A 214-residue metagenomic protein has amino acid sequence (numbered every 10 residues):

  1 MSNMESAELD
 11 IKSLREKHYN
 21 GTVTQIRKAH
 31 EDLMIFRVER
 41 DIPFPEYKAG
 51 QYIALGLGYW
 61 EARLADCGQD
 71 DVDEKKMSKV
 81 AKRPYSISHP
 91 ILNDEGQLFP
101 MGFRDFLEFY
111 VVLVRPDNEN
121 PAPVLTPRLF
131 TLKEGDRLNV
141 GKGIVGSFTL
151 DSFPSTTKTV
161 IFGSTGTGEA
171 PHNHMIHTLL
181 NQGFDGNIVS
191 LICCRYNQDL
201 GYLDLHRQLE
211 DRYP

Functional and structural regions predicted by a protein language model:
M1-S6: OB/S1-fold single-stranded nucleic-acid-binding modules and their adjacent gly/ser/pro-rich low-complexity linkers
A7-K133: Ferredoxin-reductase
P121-P214: FNR/FR-type flavoprotein reductase catalytic core
